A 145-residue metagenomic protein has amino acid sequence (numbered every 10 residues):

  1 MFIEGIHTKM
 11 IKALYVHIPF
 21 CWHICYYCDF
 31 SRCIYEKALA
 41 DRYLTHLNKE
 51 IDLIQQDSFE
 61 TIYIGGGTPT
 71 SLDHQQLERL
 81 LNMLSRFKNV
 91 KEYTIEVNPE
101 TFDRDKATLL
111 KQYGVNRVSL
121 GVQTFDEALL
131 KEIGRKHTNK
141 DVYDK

Functional and structural regions predicted by a protein language model:
M1-L14, F30, Q56-S58: N-terminal [4Fe-4S]-dependent radical SAM core
V16-I18, V122: Alpha/beta-hydrolase
P19-R32: Local cysteine-cluster metal-coordination motifs and their immediate loop/turn environment, predominantly Fe-S cluster
R32-K145: Conserved non-cysteine loop/helix-boundary elements of the Radical SAM core domain that shape
